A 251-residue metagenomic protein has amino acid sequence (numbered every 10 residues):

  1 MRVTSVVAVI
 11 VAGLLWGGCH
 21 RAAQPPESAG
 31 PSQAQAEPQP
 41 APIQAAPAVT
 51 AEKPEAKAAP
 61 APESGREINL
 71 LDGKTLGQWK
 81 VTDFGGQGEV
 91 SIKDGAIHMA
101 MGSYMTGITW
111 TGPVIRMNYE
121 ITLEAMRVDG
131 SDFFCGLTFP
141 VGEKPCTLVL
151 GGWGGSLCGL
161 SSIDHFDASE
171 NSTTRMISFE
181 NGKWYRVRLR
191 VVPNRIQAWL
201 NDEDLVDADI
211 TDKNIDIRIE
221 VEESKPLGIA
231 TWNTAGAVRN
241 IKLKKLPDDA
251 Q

Functional and structural regions predicted by a protein language model:
M1-E27: Sec-dependent N-terminal signal peptides
H20-A22, A29-G30, A36-Q251: Carbohydrate-interacting regions of secretory-pathway proteins
